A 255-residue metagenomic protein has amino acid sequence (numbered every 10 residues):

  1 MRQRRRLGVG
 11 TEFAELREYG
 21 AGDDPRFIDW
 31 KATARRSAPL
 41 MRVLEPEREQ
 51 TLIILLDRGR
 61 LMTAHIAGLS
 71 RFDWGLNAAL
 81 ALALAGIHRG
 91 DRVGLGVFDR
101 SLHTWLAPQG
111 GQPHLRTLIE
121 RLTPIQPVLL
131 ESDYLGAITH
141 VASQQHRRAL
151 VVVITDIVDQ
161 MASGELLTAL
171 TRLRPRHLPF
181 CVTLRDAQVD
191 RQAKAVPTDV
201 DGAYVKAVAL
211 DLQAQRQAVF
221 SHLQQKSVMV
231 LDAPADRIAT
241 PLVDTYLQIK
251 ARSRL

Functional and structural regions predicted by a protein language model:
M1-P113, R148-T155, M161, T168-R172 (+1 more regions): An amphipathic, basic-hydrophobic helix/alpha-beta surface used to engage anionic, phosphate-rich ligands or surfaces
Q3, S143-R147, M161-L255: Von Willebrand factor type A / integrin I
R6, F72, P108, P124-E131 (+3 more regions): Hydrophobic alpha-helical scaffolding
G20-D23, A34, M62, G86 (+5 more regions): Conserved NTP-handling cores and scaffolds of large molecular machines
A83-L84, T139-A142, V243: Generic structural signal for well-ordered alpha-helical scaffold segments
F98-S101, T139, A239: A glycine-rich phosphate-binding loop feature that marks nucleotide/adenosyl-phosphate handling sites
L106-E120, I238-A239: Short, electropositive alpha-helical surface patch
P113-L150: Von Willebrand factor
